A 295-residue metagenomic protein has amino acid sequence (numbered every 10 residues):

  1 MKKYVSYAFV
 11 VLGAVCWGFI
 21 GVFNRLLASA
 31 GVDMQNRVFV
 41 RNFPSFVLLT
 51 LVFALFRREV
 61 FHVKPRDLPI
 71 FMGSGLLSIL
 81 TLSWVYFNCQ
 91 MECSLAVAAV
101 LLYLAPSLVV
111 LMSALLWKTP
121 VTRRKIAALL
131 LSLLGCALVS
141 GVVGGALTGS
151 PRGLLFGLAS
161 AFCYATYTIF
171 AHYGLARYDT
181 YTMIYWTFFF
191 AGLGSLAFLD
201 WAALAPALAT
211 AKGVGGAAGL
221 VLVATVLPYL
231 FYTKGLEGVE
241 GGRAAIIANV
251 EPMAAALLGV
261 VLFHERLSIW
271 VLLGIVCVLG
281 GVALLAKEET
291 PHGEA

Functional and structural regions predicted by a protein language model:
M1-V40, A146-Y173, G293-A295: Glycine-/small-residue-enriched transmembrane alpha-helix faces in small-molecule transporters and effluxers
V5-V15, V40, V60-V85, P151-S160 (+2 more regions): Loop-to-transmembrane-helix transition segments
A8, V40, I79, S83 (+3 more regions): Helix-helix packing/entry segments at the starts of transmembrane helices
G18, F43-V47, L133, F189-L193 (+2 more regions): Small-residue-rich packing faces within the transmembrane alpha-helices of Major Facilitator Superfamily
G21, T50-A96, L138, V221-V239: Specific transmembrane alpha-helical segments of multi-pass solute transporters/efflux pumps, especially DMT/EamA
V22-M34, V60-F61, M91, S140-R152 (+2 more regions): Membrane-interface helix termini and inter-helical loops of multi-pass transporters
L48, F53, Y86, A105-L130 (+1 more regions): C-terminal transmembrane-helix exit sites in multi-pass transporters
L49, M72, V121-V142, S195 (+3 more regions): Hydrophobic transmembrane alpha-helices of multi-pass small-molecule transport proteins
